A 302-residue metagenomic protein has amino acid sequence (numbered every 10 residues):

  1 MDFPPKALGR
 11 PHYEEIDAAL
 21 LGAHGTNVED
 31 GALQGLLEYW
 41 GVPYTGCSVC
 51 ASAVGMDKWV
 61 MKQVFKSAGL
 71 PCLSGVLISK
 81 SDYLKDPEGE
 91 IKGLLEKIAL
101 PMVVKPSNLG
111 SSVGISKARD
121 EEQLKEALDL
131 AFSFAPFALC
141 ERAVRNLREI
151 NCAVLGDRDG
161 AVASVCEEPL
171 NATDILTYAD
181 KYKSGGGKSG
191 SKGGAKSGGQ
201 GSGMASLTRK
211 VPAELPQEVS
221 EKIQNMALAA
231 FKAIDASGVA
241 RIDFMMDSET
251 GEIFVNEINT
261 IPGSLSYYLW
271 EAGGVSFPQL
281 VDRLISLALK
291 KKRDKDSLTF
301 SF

Functional and structural regions predicted by a protein language model:
M1-C50, V54-M56, V60, I78-E90 (+2 more regions): ATP-binding N-terminal substructure of ATP-dependent carboxylate-amine bond-forming enzymes
G9-Y13, V54-R148, R158: Active-site nucleotide/adenylate-binding loops and adjacent lid/helix of ATP-dependent enzymes
P43-Y44, C72, M102, F277: Hydrophobic beta-strand scaffold residues
Y44-S48, S74-V76, P106-S107, P262: Short beta-strands and strand-loop turn motifs
L84, M204-F302: ATP-dependent carboxylate activation and anion-phosphoryl transfer catalytic cores that bind Mg-ATP to form
S116-S202, K210, E214-E218, K222 (+1 more regions): Phosphate-binding site of ATP-dependent enzymes
